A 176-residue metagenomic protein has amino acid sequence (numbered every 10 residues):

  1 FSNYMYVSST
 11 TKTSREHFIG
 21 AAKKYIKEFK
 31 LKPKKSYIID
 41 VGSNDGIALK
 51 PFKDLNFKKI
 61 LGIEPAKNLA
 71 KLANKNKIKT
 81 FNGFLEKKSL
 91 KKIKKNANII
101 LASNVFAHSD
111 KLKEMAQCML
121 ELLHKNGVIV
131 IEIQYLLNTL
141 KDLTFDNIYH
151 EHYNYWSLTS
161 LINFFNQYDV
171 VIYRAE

Functional and structural regions predicted by a protein language model:
F1-I39, S43-I99, S103, A116: Conserved N-terminal segment of class I S-adenosyl-L-methionine
G20, D40, V128-L136: Short, composition-biased local secondary-structure segments
N104, I133, E176: Active-site proximal loops enriched in glycine and acidic residues that flank catalytic Cys/His/Asp and coordinate
A107-H108: A short His-aromatic
K113-V128: A short glycine-rich, Lys/Arg-flanked "PGG" loop and its adjoining helix->strand segment in the class I
I131-N154, L158-S160: Short, glycine-/aromatic-enriched active-site segment of Class I SAM-dependent methyltransferases
D169-E176: Conserved S-adenosyl-L-methionine
